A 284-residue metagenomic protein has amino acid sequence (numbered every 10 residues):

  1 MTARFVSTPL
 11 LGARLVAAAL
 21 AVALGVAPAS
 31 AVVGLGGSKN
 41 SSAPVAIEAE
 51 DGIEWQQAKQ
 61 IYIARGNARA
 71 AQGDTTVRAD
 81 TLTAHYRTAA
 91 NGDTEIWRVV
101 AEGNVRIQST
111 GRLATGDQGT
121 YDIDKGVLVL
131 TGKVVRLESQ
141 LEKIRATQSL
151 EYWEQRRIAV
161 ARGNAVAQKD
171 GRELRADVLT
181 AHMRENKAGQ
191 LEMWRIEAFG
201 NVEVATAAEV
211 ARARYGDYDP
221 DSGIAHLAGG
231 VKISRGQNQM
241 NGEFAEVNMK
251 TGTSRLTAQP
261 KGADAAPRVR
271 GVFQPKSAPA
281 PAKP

Functional and structural regions predicted by a protein language model:
M1-P284: Mature-chain termini and adjacent capping regions
